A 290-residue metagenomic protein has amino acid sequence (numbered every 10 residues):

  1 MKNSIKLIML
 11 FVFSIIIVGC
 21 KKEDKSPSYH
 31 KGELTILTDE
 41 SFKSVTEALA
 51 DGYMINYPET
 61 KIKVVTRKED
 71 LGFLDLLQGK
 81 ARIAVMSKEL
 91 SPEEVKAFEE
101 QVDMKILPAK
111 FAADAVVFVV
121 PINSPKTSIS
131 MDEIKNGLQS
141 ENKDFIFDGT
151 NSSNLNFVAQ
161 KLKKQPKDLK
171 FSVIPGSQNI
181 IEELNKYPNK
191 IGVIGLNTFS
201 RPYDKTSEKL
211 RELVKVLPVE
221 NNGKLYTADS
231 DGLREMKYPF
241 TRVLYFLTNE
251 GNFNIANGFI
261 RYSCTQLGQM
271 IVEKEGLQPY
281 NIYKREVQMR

Functional and structural regions predicted by a protein language model:
M1-V18: Sec-dependent bacterial lipoprotein signal peptides
C20-Y57, L74-L77, I106-D114, V119-R290: Exported/periplasmic ABC-transporter solute-binding proteins
Y53, I62-V65, A84: Post-signal peptide N-terminal segment of secreted/secretory-pathway proteins
P58-L74: Central regulatory/effector-binding core of bacterial HTH transcription factors
R67, V85-K88, E93, P175 (+1 more regions): Short beta-strand and adjacent tight-turn residues that come in two discontinuous sequence segments and form the edges
D70-Q101: Pocket-flanking alpha-helical
